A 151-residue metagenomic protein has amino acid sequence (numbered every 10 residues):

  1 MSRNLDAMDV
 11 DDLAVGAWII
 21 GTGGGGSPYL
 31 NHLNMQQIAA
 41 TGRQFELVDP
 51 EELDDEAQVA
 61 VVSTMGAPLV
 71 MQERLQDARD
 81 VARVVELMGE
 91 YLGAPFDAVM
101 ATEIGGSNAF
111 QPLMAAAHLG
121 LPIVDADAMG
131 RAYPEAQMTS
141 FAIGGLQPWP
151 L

Functional and structural regions predicted by a protein language model:
S2-A17, G21, Y29-L151: Non-transmembrane, aqueous-exposed alpha-helical and coiled segments at domain scale
